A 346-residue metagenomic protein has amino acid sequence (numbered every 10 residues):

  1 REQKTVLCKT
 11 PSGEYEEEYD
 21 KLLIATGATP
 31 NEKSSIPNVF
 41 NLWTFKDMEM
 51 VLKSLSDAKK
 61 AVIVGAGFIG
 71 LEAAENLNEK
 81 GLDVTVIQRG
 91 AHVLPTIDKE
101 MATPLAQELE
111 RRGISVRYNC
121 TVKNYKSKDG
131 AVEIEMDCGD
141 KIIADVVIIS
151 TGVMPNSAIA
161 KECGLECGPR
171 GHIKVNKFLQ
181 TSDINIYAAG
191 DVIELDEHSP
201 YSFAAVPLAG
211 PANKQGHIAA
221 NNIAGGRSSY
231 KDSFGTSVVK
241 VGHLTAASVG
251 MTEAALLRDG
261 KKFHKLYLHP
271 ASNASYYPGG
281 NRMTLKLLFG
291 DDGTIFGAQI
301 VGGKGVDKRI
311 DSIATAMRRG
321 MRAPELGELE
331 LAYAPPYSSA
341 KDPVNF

Functional and structural regions predicted by a protein language model:
R1-T10, E17, E79-K177: A Rossmann-like FAD-binding core segment of flavoenzymes
L23-I24, I148: N-terminal Rossmann-like NAD(P) cofactor-binding module of classical short-chain dehydrogenase/reductase
I24-K80, S115, P169, V175-K177: Glycine-rich dinucleotide-binding loop and its adjacent helix/turn
P37-A58, E133, K141-N221, S312 (+2 more regions): FAD-site-proximal beta/loop scaffold in flavoenzymes
K60, G70-Y125, V206-A212, S228-A254: Rossmann-like dinucleotide-binding cores of NAD(P)H-dependent redox enzymes
T151, H243-T252, L257-F346: Flexible, glycine-rich terminal cap/loop adjacent to redox cofactors in electron-transfer oxidoreductases
E166-R170, G226-S237, K261-L266: A short alpha-helix-loop-beta-strand transition element characteristic of N-terminal alpha/beta dinucleotide-binding
V175, A189-M251, S338-F346: A conserved FAD-binding loop/helix module that cradles the flavin
